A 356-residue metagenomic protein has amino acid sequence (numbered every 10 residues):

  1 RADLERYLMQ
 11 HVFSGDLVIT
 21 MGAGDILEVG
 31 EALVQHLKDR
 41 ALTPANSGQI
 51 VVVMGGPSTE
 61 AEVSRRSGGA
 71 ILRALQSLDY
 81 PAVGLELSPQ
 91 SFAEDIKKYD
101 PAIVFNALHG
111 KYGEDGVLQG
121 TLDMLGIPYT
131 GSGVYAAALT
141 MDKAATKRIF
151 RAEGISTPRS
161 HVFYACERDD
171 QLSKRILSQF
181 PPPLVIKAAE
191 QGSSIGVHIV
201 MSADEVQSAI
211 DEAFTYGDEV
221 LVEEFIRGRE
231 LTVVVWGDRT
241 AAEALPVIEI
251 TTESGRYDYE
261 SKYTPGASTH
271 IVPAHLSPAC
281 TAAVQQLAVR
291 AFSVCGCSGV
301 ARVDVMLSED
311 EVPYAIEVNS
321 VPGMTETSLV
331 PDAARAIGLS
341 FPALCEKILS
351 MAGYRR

Functional and structural regions predicted by a protein language model:
R1-N46: ATP-dependent carboxylate-amine ligase
F13, Q35-R148, A152, Y164-R175 (+1 more regions): ATP-binding N-terminal substructure of ATP-dependent carboxylate-amine bond-forming enzymes
L17, A23-I26, G56-S58, H109-Y112 (+1 more regions): Short glycine-rich anion-binding loops that position phosphate/pyrophosphate groups of nucleotides and phosphorylated
I50-M54, I96-K98, L139-R229: Active-site nucleotide/adenylate-binding loops and adjacent lid/helix of ATP-dependent enzymes
V52, M201-Q286, L307-Y314: Phosphate-binding site of ATP-dependent enzymes
A82, P128-Y129, T157, L184 (+1 more regions): Hydrophobic beta-strand scaffold residues
V83-P89, V220, E224, S298-D310: A short glycine-rich, hydrophobically flanked beta-strand micro-motif that places a catalytic Asp/Glu for divalent metal
G154, S277-R356: ATP-dependent carboxylate activation and anion-phosphoryl transfer catalytic cores that bind Mg-ATP to form
